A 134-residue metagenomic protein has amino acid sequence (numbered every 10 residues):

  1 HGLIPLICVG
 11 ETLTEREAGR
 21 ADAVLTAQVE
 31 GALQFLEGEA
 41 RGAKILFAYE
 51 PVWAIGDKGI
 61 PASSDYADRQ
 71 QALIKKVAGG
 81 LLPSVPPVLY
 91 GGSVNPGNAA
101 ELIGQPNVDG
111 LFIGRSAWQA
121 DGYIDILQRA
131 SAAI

Functional and structural regions predicted by a protein language model:
G2-I4, Q105-L111: Glycine-enriched alpha-helix->loop->beta-strand junction motifs that scaffold or abut catalytic
G2-P83: Active-site rim beta-loop-alpha module in soluble metabolic enzymes
E50, L102, G114: Conserved, mostly hydrophobic/aromatic
I55-D57, P96-A100, Q119-G122: Short active-site-adjacent structural elements
L81-L82, V94-N107: Catalytic cores of alpha/beta
Y90-P96, R115-S116: Glycine-rich beta-to-alpha transition loops that act as phosphate-gripper elements at the mouths of alpha/beta enzyme
Q105, A117-I134: C-terminal helical cap(s) of enzyme catalytic domains, especially alpha/beta-barrels
